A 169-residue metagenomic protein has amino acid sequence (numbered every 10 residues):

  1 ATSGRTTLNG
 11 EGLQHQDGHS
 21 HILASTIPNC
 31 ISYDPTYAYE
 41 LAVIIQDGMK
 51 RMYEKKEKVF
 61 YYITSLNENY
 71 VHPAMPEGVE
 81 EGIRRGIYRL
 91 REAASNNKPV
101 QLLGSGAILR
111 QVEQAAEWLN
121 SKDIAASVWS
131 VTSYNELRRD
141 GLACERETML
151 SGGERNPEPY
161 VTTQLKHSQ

Functional and structural regions predicted by a protein language model:
T2, T6-H15, H19, S25 (+2 more regions): Thiamine diphosphate
C30-I31: Short active-site oxyanion
D34-Y39: Acidic carboxylate-rich catalytic motifs and surrounding loops in phosphoryl-/glycosyl-chemistry enzymes
